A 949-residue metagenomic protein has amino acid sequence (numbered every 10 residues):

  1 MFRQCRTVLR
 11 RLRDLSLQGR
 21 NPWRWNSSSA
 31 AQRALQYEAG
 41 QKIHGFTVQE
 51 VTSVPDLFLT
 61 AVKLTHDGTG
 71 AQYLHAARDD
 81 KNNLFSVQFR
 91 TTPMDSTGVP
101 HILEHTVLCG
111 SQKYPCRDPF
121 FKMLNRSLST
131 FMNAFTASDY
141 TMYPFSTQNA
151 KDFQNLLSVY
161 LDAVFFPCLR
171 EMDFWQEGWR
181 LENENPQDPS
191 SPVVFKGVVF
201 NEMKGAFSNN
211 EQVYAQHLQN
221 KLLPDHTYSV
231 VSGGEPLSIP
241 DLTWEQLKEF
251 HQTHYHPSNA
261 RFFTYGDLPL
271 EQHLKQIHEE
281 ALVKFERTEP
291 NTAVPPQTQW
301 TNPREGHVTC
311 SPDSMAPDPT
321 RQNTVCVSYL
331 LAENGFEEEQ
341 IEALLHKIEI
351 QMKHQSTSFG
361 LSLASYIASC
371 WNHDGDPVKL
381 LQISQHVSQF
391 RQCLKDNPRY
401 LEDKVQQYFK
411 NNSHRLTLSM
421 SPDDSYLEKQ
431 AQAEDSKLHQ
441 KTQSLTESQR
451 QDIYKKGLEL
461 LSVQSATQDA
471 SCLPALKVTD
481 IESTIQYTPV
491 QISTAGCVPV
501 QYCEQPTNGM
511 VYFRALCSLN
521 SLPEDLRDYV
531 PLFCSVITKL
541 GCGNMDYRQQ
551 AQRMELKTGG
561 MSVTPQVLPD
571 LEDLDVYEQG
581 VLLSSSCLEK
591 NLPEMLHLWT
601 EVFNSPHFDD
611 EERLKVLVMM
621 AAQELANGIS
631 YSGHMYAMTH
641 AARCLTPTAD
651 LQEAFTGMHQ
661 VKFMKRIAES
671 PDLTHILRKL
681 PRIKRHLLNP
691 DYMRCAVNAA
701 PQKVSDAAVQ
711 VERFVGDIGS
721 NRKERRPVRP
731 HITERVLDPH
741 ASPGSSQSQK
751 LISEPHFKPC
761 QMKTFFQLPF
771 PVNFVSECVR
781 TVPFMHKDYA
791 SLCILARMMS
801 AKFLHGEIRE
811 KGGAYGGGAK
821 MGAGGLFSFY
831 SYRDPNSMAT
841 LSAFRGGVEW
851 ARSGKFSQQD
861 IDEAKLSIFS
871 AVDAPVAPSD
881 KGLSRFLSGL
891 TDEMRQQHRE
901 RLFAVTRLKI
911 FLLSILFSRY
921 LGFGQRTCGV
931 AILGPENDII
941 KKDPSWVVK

Functional and structural regions predicted by a protein language model:
F2-L84: Non-catalytic terminal extensions that flank enzyme cores
R3-Q4, R10-R11, L15-Q18, S28 (+9 more regions): C-terminal regions of mature proteins
T65-D80, A316-S328, Q486-D528, L768-N773 (+2 more regions): Active-site-adjacent "gating/activation" loops or surface patches in catalytic cores
A77-D162, F166-E177, S208-V213, S229-G233 (+6 more regions): M16/MPP (pitrilysin/insulinase) zinc-metallopeptidase core fold and M16-derived inactive scaffolds
H101, Y143, Y160, V199 (+13 more regions): Buried hydrophobic packing residues in well-ordered domains
G110, F145-F195, T324, L330-T357 (+10 more regions): M16/insulysin-pitrilysin zinc metalloprotease superfamily fold
L128-T130, C326-F336, F359, A368-S369 (+5 more regions): A structural supersecondary motif
N183-N259, F263-S314, P319-R321, C326: Hydrophobic, small-residue-rich alpha-helical packing segments that form membrane-like cores
